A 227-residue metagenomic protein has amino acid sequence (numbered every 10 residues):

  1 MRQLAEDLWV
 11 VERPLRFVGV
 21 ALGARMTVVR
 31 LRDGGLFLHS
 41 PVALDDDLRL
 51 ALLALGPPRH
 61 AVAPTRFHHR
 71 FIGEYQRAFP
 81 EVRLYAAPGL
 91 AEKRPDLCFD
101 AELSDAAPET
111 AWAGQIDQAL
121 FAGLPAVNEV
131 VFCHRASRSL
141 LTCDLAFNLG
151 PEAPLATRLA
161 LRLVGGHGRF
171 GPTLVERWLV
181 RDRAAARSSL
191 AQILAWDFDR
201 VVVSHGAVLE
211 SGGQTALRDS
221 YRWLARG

Functional and structural regions predicted by a protein language model:
M1-D33: Zn-dependent metallo-beta-lactamase
R2, E6, R16, F37-L38 (+1 more regions): Metallo-beta-lactamase
R2, H39-L55: A glycine-rich beta-to-alpha transition motif near the start of alpha/beta enzyme domains, typified by
V10-P14, L31-L44, R177-W178: Glycine-rich phosphate-binding "P-loop"
R32-G35, L53-R59, D199: Short, surface-exposed connector motifs at secondary-structure boundaries
H39-V42, V62-R66, A86-P88, F121 (+3 more regions): Short His-Asn-centered micro-motif
A51-A111: Active-site HxH/HxHxD metal-binding segment of metal-dependent hydrolases
P88-E129, R135, R181, A185-S188 (+1 more regions): Metallo-beta-lactamase
